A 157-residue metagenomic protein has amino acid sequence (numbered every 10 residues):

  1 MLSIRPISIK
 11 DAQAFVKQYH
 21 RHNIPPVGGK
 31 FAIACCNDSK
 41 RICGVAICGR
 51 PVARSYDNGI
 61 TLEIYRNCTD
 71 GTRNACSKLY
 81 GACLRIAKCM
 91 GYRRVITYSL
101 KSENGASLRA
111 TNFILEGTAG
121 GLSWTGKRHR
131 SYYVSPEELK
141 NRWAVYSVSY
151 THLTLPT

Functional and structural regions predicted by a protein language model:
M1, T61, K140, H152: A residue-level signal for beta-strand positions that form part of recognition/binding surfaces within mature
M1-P26: Short amphipathic alpha-helix that is part of the acyltransferase structural core
P6, G29-K30, N37, I42 (+1 more regions): Acyl-donor binding region in acyl/amide transferases
A32-A34, R142: Residues embedded in well-ordered beta-strands
C36-D38, V145-S147: Active-site beta-strand termini and strand-to-loop segments that position acidic
P136-Y146: A cross-taxonomic marker for long C-terminal extensions/tails that follow the last structured domain
T151-T157: Conserved small/polar residues in nucleotide/adenosyl-binding loops
